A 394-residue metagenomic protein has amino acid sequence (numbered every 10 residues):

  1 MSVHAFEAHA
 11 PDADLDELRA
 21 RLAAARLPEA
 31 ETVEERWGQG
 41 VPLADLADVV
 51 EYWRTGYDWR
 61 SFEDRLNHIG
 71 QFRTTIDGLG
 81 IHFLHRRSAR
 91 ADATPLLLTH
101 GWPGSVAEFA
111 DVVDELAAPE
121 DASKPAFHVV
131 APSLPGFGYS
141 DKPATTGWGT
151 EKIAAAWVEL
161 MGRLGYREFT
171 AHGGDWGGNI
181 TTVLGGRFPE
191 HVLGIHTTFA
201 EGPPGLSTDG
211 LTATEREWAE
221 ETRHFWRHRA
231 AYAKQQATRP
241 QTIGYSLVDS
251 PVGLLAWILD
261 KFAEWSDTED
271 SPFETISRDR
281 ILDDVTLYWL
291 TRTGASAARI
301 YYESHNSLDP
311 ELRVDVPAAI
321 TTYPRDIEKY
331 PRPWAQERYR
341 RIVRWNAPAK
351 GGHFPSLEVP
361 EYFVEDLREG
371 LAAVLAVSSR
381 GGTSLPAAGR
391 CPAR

Functional and structural regions predicted by a protein language model:
M1-D16, R21-L22, R26, L193-T286: Alpha/beta-hydrolase
D14-R87, D92, W289, A295-D309: Non-catalytic accessory segments flanking enzyme active sites
W59-S61, L134-W148, T182: Glycine-rich "HGGG/HGxG" loop immediately N-terminal to the catalytic nucleophile of the alpha/beta-hydrolase
A89-Y139, L371, L375: Conserved HGGG/HGGXW glycine-rich cap/lid loop of the alpha/beta-hydrolase fold
E115, P119-D121, R167-A213: Conserved hydrolase catalytic core segment
E151-F169: Conserved acidic catalytic loop of the alpha/beta-hydrolase fold
Q236-G382: C-terminal subdomain of alpha/beta-hydrolase-fold enzymes, centered on the catalytic histidine and its supporting
